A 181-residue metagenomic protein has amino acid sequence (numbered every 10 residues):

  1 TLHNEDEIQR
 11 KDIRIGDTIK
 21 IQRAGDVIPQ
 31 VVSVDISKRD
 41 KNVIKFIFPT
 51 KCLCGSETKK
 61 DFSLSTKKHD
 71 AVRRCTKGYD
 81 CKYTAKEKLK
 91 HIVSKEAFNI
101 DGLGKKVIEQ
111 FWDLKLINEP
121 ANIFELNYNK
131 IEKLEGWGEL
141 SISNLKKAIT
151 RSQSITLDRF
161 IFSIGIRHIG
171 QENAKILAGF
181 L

Functional and structural regions predicted by a protein language model:
T1-D6: Short, structured beta-strand/loop micro-motifs enriched in basic residues and often containing a Trp
R14, I19-L181: Structural signature for extended repeat/solenoid scaffolds and their inter-repeat hinge/linker regions, spanning
